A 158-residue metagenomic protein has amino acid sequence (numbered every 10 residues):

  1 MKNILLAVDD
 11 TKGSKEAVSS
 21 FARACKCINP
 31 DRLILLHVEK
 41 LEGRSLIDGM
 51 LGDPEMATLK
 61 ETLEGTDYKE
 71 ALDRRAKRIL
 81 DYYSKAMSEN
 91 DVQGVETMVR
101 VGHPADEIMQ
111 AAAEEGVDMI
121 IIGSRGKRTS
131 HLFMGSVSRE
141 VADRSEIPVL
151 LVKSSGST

Functional and structural regions predicted by a protein language model:
K2-L63, N90: Small/aliphatic-rich secondary-structure junction motif
I34-L36, E96-R100, L150: General small-molecule cofactor/ligand-binding pocket signal
H37, G123-R125, K153-S154: Short secondary-structure boundary segments
T58-R78: A short acidic, glycine-rich active-site loop that binds or catalyzes chemistry on phosphate/adenosine moieties
R74-I120, G156-T158: Structural beta-alpha unit
M119-E140, T158: Glycine-rich, Arg-bearing micro-motifs that act as flexible, cationic patches
V137, S145-E146: Short, structured coil segments at secondary-structure junctions
I147-T158: Short, flexible loop segments at boundaries between secondary-structure elements
